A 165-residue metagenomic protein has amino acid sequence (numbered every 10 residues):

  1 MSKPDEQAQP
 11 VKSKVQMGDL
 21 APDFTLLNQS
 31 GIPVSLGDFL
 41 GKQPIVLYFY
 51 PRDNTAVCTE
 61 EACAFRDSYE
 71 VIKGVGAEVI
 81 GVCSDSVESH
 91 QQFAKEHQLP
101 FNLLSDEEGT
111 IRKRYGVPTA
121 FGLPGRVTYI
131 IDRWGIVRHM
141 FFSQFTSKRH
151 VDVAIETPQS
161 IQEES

Functional and structural regions predicted by a protein language model:
M1-S165: Chalcogenol-based redox active-site neighborhoods
